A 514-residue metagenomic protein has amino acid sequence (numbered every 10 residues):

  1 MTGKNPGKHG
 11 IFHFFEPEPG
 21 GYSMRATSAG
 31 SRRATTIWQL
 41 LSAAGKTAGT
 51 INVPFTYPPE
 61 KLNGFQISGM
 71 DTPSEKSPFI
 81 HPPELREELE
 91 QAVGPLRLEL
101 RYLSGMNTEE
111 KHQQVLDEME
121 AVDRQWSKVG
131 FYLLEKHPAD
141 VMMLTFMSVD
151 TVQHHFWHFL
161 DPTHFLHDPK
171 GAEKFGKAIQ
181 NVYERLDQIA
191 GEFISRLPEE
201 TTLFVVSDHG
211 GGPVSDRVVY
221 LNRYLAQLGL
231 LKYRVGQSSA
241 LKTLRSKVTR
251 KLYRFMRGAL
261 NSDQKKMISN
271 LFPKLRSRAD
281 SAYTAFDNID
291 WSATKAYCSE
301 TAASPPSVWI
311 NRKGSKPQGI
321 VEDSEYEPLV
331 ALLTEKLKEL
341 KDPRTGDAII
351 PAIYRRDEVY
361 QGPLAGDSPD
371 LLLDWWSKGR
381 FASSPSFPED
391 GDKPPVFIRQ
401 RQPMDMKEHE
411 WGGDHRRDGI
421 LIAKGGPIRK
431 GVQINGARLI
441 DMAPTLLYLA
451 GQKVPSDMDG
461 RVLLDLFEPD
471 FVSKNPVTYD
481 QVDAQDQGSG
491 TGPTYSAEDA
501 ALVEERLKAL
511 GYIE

Functional and structural regions predicted by a protein language model:
N5-G7, A48, P54-P58, T72 (+10 more regions): Short, solvent-exposed loop/turn segments at secondary-structure junctions
F14-A44, P59-G64, S68-D71, L98-Q114 (+3 more regions): Secreted, luminal/periplasmic, and some membrane-associated catalytic domains that remodel anionic oxygen-ester
R25-H164, A302-A303: A contiguous, mid-domain pocket- or channel-lining segment that forms the substrate-recognition surface
F131-Q188, A303-P306, I310-S324: Active-site His/acidic residue clusters
V141-T145, F204, I422: Structural motif
Y220, Y224, L332-E339, I420 (+4 more regions): Generic recognition of well-ordered alpha-helical segments
G362-S368, P388-E389, G436, L447 (+2 more regions): Long, internal low-complexity/basic segments
S377-G379, S383-A443, Y448-A450: Low-complexity, glycine/alanine/valine/leucine- and proline-rich hydrophobic stretches
